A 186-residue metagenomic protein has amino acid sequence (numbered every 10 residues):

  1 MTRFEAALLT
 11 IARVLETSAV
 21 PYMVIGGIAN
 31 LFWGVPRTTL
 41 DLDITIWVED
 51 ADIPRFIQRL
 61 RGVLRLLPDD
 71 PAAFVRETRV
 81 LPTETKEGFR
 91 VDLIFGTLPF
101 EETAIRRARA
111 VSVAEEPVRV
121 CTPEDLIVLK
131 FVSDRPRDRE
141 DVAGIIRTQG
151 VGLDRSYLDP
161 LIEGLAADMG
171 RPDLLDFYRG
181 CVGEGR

Functional and structural regions predicted by a protein language model:
M1-R186: Compositionally biased terminal segments of proteins
